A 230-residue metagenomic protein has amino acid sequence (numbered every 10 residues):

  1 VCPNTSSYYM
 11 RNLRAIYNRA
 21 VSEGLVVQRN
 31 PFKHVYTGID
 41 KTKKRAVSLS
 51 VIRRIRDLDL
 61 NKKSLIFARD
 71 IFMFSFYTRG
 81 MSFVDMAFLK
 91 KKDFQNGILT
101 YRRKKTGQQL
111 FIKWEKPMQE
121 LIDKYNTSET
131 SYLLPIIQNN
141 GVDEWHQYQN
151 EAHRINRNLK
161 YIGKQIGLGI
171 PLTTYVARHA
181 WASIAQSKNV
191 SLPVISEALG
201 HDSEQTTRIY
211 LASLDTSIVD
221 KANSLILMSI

Functional and structural regions predicted by a protein language model:
V1-P31, M81: N-terminal DNA-binding recognition helix of tyrosine site-specific recombinases/integrases
V26-F83: Basic, Lys/Arg- and aromatic-enriched nucleic-acid-binding interface segment
H34, F88-K124: Conserved tyrosine-mediated DNA breakage-rejoining catalytic core shared by Y-recombinases
A46, R103-G107, L199-S224: Catalytic-site neighborhood detector that most strongly recognizes the C-terminal catalytic loop/helix of tyrosine
I52, E115-G169: Active-site/catalytic core of tyrosine-dependent DNA strand-transfer enzymes
D57, N61-K63, N156-E197: Short, basic (Lys/Arg/His-rich) helix/loop patches that form interaction surfaces in the mid-to-C-terminal regions
K92-T100, L168-I170, V190-I209: Short, polar N-cap/turn motifs at the start of nucleic acid-interacting alpha helices
F111-K116, E120, K124-Y125, A212-I230: DNA/chromatin major-groove-contacting recognition/catalytic segments
